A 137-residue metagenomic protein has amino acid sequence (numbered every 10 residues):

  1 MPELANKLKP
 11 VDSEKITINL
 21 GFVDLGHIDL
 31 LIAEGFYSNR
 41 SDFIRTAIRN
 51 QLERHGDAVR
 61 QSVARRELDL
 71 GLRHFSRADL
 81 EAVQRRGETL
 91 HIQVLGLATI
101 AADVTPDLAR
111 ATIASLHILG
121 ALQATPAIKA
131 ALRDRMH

Functional and structural regions predicted by a protein language model:
P2-K9, G26-H27, S38-S62: Short, basic amphipathic alpha-helical segments that act as recognition/interaction helices in nucleic-acid-binding
S13-L30: Short amphipathic alpha-helix starts
E53-R86: Short, positively charged interaction helices/loops
V63, D79-H91, A102-A114, A130-M136: Short, T/G/N/S-enriched strand-turn elements that build extracellular solenoid repeat scaffolds
E67, L72, H91, L97 (+2 more regions): Detector for repetitive beta-architecture
